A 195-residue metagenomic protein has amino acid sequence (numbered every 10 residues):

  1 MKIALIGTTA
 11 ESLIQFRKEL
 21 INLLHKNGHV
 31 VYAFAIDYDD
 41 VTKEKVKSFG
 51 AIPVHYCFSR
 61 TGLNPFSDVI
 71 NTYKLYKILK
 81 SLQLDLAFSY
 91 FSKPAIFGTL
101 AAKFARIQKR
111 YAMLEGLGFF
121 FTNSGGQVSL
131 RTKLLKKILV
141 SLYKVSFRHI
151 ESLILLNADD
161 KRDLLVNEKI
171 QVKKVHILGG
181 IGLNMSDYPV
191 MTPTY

Functional and structural regions predicted by a protein language model:
K2-A4, L86, K103-T122, I154 (+1 more regions): Active-site proximal beta-strand in glycosyltransferases
I6-S67, D163, V175: N-terminal strand-loop element at the rim of the active site of nucleotide-sugar-dependent glycosyltransferases
N22-N27, Y73-K77, K133-S152: Membrane-proximal helix-turn-helix segments that form the acceptor-binding/catalytic region of lipid-linked
Y38, K93-P94, D159-R162: Alpha-helix capping/helix-boundary segments
V54-H55, K136, V140-T194: Donor nucleotide-sugar binding/catalytic pocket of nucleotide-sugar-dependent glycosyltransferases
I78-D85: Glycine-rich phosphate-binding loop signature in dinucleotide/nucleotide-binding domains
S89-A95, L114: Short His-centered aromatic/hydrophobic patch
M113-L134, Q171, M185: Acceptor-binding helix/loop patch of EC 2.4 sugar-transfer enzymes, predominantly nucleotide-sugar-dependent
